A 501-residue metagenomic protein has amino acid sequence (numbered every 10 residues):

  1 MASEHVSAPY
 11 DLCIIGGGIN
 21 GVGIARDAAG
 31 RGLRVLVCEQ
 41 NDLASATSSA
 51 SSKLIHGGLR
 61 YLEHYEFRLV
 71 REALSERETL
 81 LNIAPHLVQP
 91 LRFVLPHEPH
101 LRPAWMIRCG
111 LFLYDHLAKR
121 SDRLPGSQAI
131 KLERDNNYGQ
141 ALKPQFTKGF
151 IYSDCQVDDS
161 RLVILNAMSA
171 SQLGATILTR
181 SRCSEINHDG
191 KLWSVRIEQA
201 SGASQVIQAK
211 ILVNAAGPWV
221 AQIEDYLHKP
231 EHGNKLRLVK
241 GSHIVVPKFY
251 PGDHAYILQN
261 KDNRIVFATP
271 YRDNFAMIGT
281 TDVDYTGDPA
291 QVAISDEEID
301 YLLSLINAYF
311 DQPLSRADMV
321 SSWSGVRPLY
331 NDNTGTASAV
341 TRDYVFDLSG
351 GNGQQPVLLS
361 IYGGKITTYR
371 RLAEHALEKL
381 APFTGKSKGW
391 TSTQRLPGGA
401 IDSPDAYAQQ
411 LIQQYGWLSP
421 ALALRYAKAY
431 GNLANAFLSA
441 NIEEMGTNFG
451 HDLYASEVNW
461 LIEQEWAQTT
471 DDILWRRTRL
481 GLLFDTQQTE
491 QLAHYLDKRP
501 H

Functional and structural regions predicted by a protein language model:
V6-G18: Beta1/beta-strand and adjacent pyrophosphate-binding region of the FAD-binding site in flavoprotein oxidoreductases
A8-Y10, G202-I211: Core beta-strand elements of the Rossmann-like FAD/NAD(P) dinucleotide-binding domain in flavoenzyme oxidoreductases
I15, I207-G217: Short hydrophobic core segments
A29-A50: Glycine-rich FAD pyrophosphate-binding loop
K53-N137: Dinucleotide-binding Rossmann-like beta1-alpha1 core, especially the glycine-rich loop that anchors the ADP
S153, D159-R161, S169, H228 (+8 more regions): C-terminal catalytic lobe of FAD-dependent flavoproteins
T179-W193: A conserved short coil-to-beta-strand element within the FAD-binding core of flavoproteins
N214-K229: Flavin (primarily FAD) binding-site architecture
